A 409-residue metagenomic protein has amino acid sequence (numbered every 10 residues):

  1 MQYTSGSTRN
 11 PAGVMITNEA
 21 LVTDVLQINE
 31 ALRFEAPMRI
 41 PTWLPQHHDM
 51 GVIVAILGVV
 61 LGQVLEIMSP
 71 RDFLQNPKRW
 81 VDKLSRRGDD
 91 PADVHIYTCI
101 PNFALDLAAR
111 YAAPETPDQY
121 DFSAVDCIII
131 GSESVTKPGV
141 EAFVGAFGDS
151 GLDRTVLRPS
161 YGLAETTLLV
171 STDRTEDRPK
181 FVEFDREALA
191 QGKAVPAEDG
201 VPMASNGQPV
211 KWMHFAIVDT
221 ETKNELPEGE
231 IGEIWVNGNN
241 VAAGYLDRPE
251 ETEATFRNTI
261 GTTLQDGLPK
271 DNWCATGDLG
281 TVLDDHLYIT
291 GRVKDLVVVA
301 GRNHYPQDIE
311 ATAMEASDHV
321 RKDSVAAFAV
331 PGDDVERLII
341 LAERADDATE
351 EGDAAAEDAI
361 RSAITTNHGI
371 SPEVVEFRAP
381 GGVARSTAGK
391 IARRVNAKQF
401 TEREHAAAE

Functional and structural regions predicted by a protein language model:
M1-T23: Conserved AMP-binding A3 loop
V14, N18, L44-P45, P70-F73 (+8 more regions): Hydrophobic alpha-helical scaffolding
M15-E19, E30, A36-M38, T42-L44 (+8 more regions): Motif- and composition-driven signal specific to adenylation
V22-R39, Q46-I96, Y111-P114: Conserved AMP-binding/adenylation subdomain of ANL enzymes
S85, G238, A243-G244, A254 (+2 more regions): AMP-binding/adenylate-forming catalytic core of the ANL superfamily
A92-T98, A109-G200, H214, T222-K223: Gly/Ser/Thr-rich phosphate-binding loop
A204-H214, T220-G229, E233-V299: Conserved ATP-binding/catalytic segment of the ANL
D323-F328, I339-I340, R361-E409: Conserved C-terminal "lid"/linker of ANL adenylate-forming enzymes
